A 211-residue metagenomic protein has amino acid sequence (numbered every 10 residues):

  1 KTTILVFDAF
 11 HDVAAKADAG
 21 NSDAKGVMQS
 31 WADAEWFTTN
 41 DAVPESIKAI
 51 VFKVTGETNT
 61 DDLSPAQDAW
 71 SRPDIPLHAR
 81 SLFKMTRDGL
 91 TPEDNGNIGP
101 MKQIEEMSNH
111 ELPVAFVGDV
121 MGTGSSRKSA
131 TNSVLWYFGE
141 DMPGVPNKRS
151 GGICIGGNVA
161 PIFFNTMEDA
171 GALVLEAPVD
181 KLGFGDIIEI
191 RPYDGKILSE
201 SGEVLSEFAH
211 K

Functional and structural regions predicted by a protein language model:
K1-K211: Fe-S-dependent hydro-lyases/dehydratases of central metabolism
